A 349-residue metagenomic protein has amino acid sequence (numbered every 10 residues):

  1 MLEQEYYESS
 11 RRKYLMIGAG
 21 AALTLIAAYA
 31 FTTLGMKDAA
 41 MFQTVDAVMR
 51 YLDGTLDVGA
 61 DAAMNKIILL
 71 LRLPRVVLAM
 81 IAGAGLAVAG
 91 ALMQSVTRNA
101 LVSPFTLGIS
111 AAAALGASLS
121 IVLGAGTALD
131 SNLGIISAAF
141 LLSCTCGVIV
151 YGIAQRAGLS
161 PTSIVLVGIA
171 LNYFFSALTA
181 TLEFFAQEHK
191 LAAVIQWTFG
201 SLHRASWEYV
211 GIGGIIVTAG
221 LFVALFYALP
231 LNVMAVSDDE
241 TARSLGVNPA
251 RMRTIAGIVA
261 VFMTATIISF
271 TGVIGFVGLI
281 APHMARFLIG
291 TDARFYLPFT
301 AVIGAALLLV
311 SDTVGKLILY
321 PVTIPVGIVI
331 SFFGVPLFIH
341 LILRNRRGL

Functional and structural regions predicted by a protein language model:
M1-L349: Alpha-helical transmembrane segments in inner-membrane proteins
